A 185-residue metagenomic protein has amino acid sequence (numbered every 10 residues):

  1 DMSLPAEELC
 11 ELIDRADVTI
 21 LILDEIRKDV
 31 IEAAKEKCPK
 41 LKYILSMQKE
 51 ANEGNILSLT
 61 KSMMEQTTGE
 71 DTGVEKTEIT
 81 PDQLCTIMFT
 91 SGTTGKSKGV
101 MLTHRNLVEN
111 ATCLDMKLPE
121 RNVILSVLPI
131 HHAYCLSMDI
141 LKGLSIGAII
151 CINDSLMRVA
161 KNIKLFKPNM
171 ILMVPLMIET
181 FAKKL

Functional and structural regions predicted by a protein language model:
D1-S62: Structural core segment of the AMP-binding/adenylate-forming
P5-E8, T103, S155: Short loop/turn segments at beta->alpha junctions
I22, Y43-L45, L125, C151 (+1 more regions): Hydrophobic/aromatic beta-strand patches that form the interior of the parallel beta-sheet core in alpha/beta enzyme
S46, T67-F89, K96, L118-V123: Conserved pre-ATP/AMP-binding loop-to-beta segment of ANL
C85-A111: Conserved AMP-binding A3 loop
V108-V123, I130-L185: Conserved AMP-binding/adenylation subdomain of ANL enzymes
